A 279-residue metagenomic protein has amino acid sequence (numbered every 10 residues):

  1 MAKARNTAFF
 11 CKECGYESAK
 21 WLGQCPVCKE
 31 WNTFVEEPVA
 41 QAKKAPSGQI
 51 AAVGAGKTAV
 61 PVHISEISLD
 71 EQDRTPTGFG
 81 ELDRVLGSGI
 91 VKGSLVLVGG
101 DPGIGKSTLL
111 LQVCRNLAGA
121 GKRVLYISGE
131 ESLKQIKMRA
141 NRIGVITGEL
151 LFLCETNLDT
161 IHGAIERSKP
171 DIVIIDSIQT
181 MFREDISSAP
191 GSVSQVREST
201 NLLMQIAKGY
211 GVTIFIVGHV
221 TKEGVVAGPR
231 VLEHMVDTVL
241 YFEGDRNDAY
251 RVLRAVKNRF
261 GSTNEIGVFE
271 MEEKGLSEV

Functional and structural regions predicted by a protein language model:
R5-T7, W21-Q24: Short metal-coordination and nucleic-acid-contact micro-motifs, chiefly zinc-binding Cys/His arrays
C11-C14, C25-C28: Short cysteine-rich clusters marking metal-coordination/redox-active sites
P26-E30, F34, A40-I64, S68 (+4 more regions): Conserved P-loop NTPase
Q49-I143, H162: The Walker A/P-loop phosphate-binding site
E71-Q72, G99, G148-E155, R183-R197: Flexible beta-alpha connector loops of hexameric P-loop NTPases
F79, A140-R167: Short glycine-rich substrate-engagement loop in P-loop NTPases that contacts/grips substrate
R123, E149, K169-I172, Y210-F215: Loop/turn-to-beta-strand initiation segments
S194-H219, M235-R246: Substrate-engagement module of ASCE P-loop NTPases
